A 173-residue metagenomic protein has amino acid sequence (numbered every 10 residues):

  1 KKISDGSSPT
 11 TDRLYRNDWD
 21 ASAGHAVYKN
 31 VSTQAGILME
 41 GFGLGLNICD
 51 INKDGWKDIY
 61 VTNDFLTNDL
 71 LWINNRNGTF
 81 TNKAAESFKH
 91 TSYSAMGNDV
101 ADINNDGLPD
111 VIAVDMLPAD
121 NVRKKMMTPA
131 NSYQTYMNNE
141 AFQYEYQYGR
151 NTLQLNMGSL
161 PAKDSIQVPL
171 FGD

Functional and structural regions predicted by a protein language model:
K1-D173: Beta-propeller-forming repeat regions
